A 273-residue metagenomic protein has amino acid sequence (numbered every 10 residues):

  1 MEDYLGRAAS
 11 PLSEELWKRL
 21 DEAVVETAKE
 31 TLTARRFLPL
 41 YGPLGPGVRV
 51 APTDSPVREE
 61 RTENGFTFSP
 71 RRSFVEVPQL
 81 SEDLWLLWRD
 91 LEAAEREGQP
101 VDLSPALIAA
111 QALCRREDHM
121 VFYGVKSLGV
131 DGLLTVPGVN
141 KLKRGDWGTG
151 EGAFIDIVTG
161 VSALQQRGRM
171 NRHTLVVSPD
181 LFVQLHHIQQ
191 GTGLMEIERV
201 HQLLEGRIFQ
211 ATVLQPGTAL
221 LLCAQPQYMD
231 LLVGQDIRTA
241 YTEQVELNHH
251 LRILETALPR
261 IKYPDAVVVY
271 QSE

Functional and structural regions predicted by a protein language model:
M1-P70, D230-L247: N-terminal "assembly arms/tails" that initiate or stabilize quaternary assembly in self-assembling proteins
K29, T33, Q111-D118, T256: Generic secondary-structure signature for well-ordered alpha-helical cores
R35, P39, E117-G124, Q165-G168 (+1 more regions): Long, hydrophobic, amphipathic alpha-helical segments used as structural scaffolds
F37, Y41, I188-E273: Sequence/fold signature of self-assembling virion shell proteins
V50-P100: Long, hydrophobic/aromatic-enriched structural stretches that serve as scaffold segments
W88, E92-T159: Alpha-helical scaffold segments that mediate packing/assembly in large oligomeric complexes
S127-D131, D180-Q184, Q215: Short, catalytically relevant binding-site loops at active-site mouths
L134-R199: Extended, solvent-exposed, turn-rich assembly/linker loops in the middle of proteins
